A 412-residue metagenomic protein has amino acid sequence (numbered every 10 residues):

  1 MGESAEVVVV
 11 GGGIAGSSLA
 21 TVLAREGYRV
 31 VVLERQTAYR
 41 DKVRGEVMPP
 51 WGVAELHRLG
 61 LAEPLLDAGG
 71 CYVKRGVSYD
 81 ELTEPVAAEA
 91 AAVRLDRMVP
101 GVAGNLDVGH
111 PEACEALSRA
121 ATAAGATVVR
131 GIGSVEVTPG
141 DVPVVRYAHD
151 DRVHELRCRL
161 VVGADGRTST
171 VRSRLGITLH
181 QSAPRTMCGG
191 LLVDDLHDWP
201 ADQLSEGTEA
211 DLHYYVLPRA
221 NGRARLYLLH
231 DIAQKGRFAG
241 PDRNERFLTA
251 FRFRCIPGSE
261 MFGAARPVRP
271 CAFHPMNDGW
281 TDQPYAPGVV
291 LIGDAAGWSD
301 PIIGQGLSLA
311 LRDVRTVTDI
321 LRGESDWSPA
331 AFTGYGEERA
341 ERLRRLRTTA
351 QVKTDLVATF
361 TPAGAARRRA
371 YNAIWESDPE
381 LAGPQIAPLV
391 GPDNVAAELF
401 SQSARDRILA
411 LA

Functional and structural regions predicted by a protein language model:
G2-G13: Beta1/beta-strand and adjacent pyrophosphate-binding region of the FAD-binding site in flavoprotein oxidoreductases
G2-S4, A54, A62-R174, H180-G190 (+2 more regions): Conserved N-terminal helical subregion
G16-S17: N-terminal Rossmann-fold NAD(P) dinucleotide-binding loop
A20, A272-V352, L356-A358: Conserved mid-domain beta->alpha element of the FAD-binding
A24-R44: Glycine-rich FAD pyrophosphate-binding loop
T37-H57: Conserved N-terminal glycine-rich FAD pyrophosphate-binding loop of Rossmann-like flavoproteins
V142-E155, L160-A272, M276, W280-T281: Conserved FAD-binding catalytic core of PHBH/FMO-like flavoproteins
D319-A412: C-terminal helical "tail/cap" subdomain of flavin- and related membrane-associated enzymes
